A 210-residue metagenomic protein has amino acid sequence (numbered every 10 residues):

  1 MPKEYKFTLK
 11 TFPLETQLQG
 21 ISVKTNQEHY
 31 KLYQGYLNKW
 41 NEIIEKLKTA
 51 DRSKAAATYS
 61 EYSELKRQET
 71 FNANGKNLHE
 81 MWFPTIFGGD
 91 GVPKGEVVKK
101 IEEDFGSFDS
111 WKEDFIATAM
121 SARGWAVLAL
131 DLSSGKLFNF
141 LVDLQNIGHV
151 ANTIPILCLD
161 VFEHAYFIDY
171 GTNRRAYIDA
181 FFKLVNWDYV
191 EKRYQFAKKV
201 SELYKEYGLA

Functional and structural regions predicted by a protein language model:
M1-A210: Feature for soluble, non-membrane regions of globular proteins
